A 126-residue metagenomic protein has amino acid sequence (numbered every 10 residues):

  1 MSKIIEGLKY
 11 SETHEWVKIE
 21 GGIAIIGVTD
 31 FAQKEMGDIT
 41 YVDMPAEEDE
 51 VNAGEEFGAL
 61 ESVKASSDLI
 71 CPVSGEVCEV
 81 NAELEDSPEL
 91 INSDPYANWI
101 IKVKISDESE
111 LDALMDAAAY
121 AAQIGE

Functional and structural regions predicted by a protein language model:
M1-E56, S93-E126: Acidic, low-complexity mobile loops and tails
M44-Y96, I105: Structured functional modules or segments
